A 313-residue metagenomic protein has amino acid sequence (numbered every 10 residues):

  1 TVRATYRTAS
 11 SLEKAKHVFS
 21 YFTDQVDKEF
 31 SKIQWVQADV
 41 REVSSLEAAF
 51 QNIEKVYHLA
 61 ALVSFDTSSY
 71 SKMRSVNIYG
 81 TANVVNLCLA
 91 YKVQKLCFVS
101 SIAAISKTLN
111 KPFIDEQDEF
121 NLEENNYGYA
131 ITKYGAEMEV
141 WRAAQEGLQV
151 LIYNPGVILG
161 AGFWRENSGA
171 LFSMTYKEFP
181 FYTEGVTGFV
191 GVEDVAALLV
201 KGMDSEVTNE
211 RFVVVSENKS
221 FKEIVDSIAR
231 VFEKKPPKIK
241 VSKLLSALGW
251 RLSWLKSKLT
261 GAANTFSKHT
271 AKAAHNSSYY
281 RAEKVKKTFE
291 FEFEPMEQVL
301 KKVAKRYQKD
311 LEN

Functional and structural regions predicted by a protein language model:
A4-E29: Glycine-rich phosphate-binding loop and adjoining beta1-alpha1-beta2 segment of Rossmann-like nucleotide-binding folds
T23-Y79: NAD(P)H-binding glycine-rich loop region in Rossmannoid oxidoreductase-like domains and their noncatalytic homologs
Y79-G128: Conserved Rossmann-fold NAD(P)-dependent oxidoreductase catalytic core, especially the SDR/UDP-sugar
E124-I152: Active-site Tyr-X1-5-Lys
G135, E166-N167, T183-M203, E210: Substrate-positioning beta->alpha
A144-F189: NAD(P)-dependent short-chain dehydrogenase/reductase
L198-F266, A282, K287, E294-N313: Mid/C-terminal beta-alpha module of Rossmann-like enzyme folds, strongest in SDR-family dehydrogenases/epimerases
